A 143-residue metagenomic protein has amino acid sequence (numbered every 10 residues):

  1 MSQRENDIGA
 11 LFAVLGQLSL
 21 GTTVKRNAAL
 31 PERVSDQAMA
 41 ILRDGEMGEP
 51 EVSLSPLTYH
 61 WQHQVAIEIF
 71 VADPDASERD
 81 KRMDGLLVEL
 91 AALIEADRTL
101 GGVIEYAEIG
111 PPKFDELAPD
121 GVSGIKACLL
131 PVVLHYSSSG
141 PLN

Functional and structural regions predicted by a protein language model:
M1-R33, G45-N143: Charged, amphipathic alpha-helical segments and their flanking helix caps
Q37-I41: A short glycine-rich, His/Asp/Glu-containing loop-to-beta-strand
